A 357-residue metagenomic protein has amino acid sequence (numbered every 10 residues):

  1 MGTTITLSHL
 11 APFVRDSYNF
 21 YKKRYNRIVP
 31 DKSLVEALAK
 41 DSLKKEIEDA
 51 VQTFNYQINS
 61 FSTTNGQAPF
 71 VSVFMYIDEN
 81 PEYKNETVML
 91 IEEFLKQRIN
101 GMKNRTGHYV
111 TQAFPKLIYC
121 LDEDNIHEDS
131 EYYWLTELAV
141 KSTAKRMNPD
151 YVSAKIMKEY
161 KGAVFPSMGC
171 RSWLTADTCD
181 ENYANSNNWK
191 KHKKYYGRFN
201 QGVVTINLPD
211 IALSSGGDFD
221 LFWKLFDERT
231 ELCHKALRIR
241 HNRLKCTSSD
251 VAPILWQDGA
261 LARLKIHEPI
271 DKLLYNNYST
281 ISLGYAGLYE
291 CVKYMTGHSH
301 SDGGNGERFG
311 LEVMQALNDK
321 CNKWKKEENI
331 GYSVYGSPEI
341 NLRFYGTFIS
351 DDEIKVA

Functional and structural regions predicted by a protein language model:
M1-N277, H298-S299, G303-A357: Conserved catalytic cores of very large enzyme subunits
I281-Y294, Q315: Contiguous, well-ordered alpha-helical segments that form the cores/surfaces of helical PPI scaffolds
